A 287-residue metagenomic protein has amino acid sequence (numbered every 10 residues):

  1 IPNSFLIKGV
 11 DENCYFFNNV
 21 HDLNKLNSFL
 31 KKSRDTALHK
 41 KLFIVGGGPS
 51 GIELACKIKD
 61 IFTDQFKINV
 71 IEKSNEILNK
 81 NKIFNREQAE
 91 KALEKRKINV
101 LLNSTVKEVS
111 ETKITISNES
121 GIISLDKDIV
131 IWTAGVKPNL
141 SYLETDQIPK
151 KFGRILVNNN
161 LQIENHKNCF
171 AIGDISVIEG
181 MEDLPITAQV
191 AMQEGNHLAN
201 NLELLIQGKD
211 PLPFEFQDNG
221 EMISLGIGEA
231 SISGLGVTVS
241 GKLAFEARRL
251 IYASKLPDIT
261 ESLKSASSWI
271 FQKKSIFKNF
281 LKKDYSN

Functional and structural regions predicted by a protein language model:
I1-V10, I114, D126: A conserved beta-strand/loop capping segment in the N-terminal third of enzymes that catalyze redox or closely related
N3-L6, L78, L140-S141, E179: Glycine/Thr-rich phosphate-binding loops of Rossmann-like dinucleotide-binding domains
E12-A37, S124-N196, N200: FAD-site-proximal beta/loop scaffold in flavoenzymes
N18, G46-G48, S74: Glycine-rich Rossmann-fold phosphate-binding loop(s) that bind the pyrophosphate of adenine dinucleotide cofactors
L26-I68: Rossmann-like NAD(P)H-binding beta-loop-alpha module
D60-N159, N165: A Rossmann-like FAD-binding core segment of flavoenzymes
E194, A199-N287: C-terminal, flexible cofactor-proximal segment of oxidoreductases
